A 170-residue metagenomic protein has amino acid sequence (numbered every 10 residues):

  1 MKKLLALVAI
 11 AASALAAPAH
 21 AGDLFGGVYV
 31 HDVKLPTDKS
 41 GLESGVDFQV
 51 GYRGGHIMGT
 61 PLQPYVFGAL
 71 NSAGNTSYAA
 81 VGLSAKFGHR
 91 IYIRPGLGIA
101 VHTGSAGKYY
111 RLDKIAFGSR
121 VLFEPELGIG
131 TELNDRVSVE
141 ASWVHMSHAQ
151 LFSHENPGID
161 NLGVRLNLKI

Functional and structural regions predicted by a protein language model:
M1-G22: Cleavable N-terminal export/targeting peptides
L24, H56-L62, I91-I93, D135-A141: Repeated loop/turn-to-beta-strand initiation elements of outer-membrane beta-barrel proteins
L24-P36, T60-S72, V144-S147: Transmembrane beta-strand segments that form the barrel wall of outer-membrane beta-barrel proteins
V28-S44, R94-E126, G130, V137-E140: Outer-membrane beta-barrel translocator/channel fold
D32-D38, H56, S72-T76, V101-G107 (+1 more regions): Gram-negative outer-membrane beta-barrel proteins
L42-F48, N75-A79, V121-P125, G158-L162: Residues that define the transmembrane beta-barrel architecture of outer-membrane proteins
Q49-R53, G82-S84, G128, R165-N167: Outer-membrane beta-barrel architecture
T131, P157-I170: Outer-membrane beta-barrel "beta-signal"
